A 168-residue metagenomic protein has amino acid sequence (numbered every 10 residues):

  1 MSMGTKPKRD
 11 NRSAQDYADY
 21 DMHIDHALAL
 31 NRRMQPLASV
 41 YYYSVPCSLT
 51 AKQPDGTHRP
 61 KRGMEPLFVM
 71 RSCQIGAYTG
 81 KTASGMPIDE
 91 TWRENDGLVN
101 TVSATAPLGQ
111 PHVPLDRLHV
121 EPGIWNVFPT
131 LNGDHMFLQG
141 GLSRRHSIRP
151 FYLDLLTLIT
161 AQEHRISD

Functional and structural regions predicted by a protein language model:
M1-D168: Helical cap/lid subdomain of alpha/beta-hydrolase-fold lipid enzymes that gates access to the catalytic pocket
